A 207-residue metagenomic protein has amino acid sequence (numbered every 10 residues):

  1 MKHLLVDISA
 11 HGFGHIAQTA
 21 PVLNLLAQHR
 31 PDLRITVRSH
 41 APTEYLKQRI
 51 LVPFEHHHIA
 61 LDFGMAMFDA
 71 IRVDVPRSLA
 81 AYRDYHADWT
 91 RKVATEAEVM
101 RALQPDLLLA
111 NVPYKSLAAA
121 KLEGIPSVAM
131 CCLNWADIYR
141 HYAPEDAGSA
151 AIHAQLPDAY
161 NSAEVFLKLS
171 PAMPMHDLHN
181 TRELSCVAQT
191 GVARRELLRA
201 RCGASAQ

Functional and structural regions predicted by a protein language model:
M1-V52: N-terminal subdomain of nucleotide-sugar transferases
H3, D106-L107, V165: Structural motif
L33-A87: Conserved nucleotide-sugar phosphate-binding/catalytic loop shared by glycosyltransferases and other
R38, I59, M130-C131, L169 (+1 more regions): Generic beta-sheet signal
S39-E44, V112-K115, K168-P174: Short, polar loop motifs at secondary-structure junctions
E44-V52, L117-L122, M173-T181: Short loop/helix-cap segments at secondary-structure boundaries that form the rim of catalytic
E96-P157: Conserved nucleotide-sugar donor-interacting segment of glycosyltransferase catalytic cores, predominantly GT-B
Y139-Q207: A nucleotide-sugar donor-handling region in carbohydrate enzymes
